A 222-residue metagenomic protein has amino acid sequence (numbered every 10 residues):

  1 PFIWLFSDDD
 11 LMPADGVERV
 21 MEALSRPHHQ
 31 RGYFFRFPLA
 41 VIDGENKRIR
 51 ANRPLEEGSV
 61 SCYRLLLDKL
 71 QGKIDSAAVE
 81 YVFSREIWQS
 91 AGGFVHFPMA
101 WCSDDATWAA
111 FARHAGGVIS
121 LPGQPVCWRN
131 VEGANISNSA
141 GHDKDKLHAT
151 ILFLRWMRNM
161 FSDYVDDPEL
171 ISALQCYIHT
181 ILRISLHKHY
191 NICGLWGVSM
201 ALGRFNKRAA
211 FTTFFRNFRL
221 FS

Functional and structural regions predicted by a protein language model:
P1-D9: Short beta-strand-to-loop acidic/aromatic patch adjacent to the donor-nucleotide binding site
D15, R19-A23, A106-A110, H148-L152: Alpha-helical elements of Rossmann-like donor-binding domains used by nucleotide-donor carbohydrate transfer enzymes
V17-R50: Conserved donor NDP-sugar-binding/catalytic core segment of glycosyltransferases
F37, S59-G141: Conserved nucleotide-sugar donor-binding catalytic segment
V41-R64, I74: Acidic/His-rich active-site region of diverse nucleotide-sugar glycosyltransferases
A100, Q124-E132, N138-D167, I192-L202: Catalytic core of nucleotide-sugar-dependent glycosyltransferases
S172-I184: Amphipathic alpha-helical repeat scaffolds of TPR domains
L182-S222: Membrane-interface aromatic/basic loop that binds lipid-linked glycans or pyrophosphate carriers, typified by
